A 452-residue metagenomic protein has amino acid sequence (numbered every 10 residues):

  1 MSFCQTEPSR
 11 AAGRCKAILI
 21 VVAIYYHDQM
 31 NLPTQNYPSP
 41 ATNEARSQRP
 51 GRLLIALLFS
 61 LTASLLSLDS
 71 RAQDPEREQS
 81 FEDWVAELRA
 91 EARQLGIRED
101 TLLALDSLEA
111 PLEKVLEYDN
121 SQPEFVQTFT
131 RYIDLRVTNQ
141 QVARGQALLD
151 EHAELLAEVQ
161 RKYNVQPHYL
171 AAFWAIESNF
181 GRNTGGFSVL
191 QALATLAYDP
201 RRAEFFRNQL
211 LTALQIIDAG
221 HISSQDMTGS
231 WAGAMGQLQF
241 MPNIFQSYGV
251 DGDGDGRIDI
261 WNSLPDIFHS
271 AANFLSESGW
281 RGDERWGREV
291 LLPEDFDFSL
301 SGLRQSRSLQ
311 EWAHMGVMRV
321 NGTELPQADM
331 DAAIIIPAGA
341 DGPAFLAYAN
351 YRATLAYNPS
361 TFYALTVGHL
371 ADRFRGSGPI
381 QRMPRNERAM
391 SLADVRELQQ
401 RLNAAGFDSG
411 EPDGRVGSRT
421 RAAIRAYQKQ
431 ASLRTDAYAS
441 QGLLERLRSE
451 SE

Functional and structural regions predicted by a protein language model:
M1-R49: N-terminal secretory signal peptides that target proteins for export/translocation
I55-L65: Bacterial N-terminal signal peptides
L68-A72: Sec/Tat signal peptide C-region and signal peptidase I cleavage site
E76-P111: N-terminal mature-domain "stem" immediately C-terminal to a signal peptide or N-terminal signal-anchor/transmembrane
W84-L88, L155, A192, L398 (+1 more regions): A general alpha-helix detector
I97-D329, G342-F345, R352-A371, G376-L392 (+2 more regions): Catalytic glycan-binding domains that act on GlcNAc-containing polysaccharides
R388-V395, N403-L447: Short acidic, glycine/serine/threonine-rich helix-capping segments at coil-helix boundaries
R448-E452: Short, solvent-exposed mixed-charge patches
